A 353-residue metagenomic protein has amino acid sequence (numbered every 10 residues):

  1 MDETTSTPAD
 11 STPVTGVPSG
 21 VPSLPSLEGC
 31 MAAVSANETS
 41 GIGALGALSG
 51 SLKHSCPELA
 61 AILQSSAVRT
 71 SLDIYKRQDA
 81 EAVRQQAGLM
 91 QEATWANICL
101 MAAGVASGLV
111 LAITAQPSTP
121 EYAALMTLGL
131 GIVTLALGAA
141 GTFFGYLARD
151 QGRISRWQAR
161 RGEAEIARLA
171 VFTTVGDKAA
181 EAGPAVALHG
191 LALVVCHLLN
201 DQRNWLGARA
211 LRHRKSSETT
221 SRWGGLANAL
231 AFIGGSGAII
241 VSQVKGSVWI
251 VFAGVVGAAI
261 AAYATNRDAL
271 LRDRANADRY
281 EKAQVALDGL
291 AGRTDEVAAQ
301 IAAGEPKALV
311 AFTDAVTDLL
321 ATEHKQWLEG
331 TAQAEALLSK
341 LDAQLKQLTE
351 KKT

Functional and structural regions predicted by a protein language model:
D2-T119, A123-V133, L137-T353: Conserved non-transmembrane functional hotspots
